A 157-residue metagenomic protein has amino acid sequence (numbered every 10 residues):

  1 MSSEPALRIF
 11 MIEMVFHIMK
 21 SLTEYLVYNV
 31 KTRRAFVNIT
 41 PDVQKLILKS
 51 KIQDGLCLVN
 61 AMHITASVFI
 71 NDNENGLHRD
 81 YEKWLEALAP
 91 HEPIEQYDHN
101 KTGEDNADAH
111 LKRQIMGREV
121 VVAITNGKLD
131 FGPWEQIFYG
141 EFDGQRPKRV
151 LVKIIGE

Functional and structural regions predicted by a protein language model:
M1-I18: N-terminal amphipathic/basic-hydrophobic helices that include classical n-h-c signal peptides and signal-anchor
F16-E157: Active-site histidine-anchored catalytic micro-motif
